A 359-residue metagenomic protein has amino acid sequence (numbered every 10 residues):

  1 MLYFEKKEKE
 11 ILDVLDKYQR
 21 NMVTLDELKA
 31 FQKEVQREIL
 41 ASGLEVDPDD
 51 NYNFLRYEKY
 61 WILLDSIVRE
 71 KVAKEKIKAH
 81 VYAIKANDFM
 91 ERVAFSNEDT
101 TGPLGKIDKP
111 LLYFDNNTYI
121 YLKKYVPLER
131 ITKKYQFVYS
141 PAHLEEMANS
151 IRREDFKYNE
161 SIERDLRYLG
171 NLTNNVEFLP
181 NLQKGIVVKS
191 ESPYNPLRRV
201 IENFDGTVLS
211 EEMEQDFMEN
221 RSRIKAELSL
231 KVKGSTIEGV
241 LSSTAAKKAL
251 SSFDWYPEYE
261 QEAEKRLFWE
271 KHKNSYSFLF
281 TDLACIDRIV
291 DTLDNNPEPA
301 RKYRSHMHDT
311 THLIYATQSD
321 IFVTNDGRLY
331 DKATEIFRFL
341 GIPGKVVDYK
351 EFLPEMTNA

Functional and structural regions predicted by a protein language model:
M1-M22: Short terminal alpha-helical segments
L15-Y18, I67, K71, I151 (+1 more regions): Generic structural signal for hydrophobic core residues of well-folded globular domains
K17-E27, G43-D50, V72-A79: Charged, low-complexity interaction regions
L25-K33, N51, E58: Short, charged, amphipathic alpha-helical segments
L40-D47, Y52-L63, H80-Q318, R328-A359: Active-site-proximal, substrate-binding regions of enzyme catalytic domains and RNA-binding/basic surfaces
N325: Conserved residues at the C-terminal ends of beta-strands
